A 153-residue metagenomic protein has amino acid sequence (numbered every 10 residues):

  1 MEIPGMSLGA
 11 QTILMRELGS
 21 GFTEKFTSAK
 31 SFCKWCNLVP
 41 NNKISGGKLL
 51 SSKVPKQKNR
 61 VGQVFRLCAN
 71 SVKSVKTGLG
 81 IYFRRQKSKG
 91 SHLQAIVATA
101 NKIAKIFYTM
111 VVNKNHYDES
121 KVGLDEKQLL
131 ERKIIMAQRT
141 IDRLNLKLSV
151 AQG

Functional and structural regions predicted by a protein language model:
M1-E2, L8-Q94: Phosphate-backbone recognition surface of nucleic-acid-processing proteins
L14, I103-F107: Buried hydrophobic packing segments
G46-G47, R85, G90-A98, I106-G153: Low-complexity, acidic/Ser/Thr- and charged residue-rich accessory regions of DNA metabolism proteins
F65, I103, I141: A residue-level signal for conserved active-site and pocket-lining positions in enzyme catalytic cores
